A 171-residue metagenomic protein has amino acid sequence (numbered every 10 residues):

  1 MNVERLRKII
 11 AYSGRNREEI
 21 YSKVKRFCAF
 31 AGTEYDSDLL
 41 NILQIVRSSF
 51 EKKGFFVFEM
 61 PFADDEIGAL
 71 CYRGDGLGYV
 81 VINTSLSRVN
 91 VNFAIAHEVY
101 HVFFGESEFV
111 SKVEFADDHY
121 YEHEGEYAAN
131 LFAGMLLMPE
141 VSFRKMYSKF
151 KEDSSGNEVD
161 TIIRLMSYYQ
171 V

Functional and structural regions predicted by a protein language model:
M1-V171: Short juxta-domain linker segments that transition from a proline/glycine-rich, charged coil into a short amphipathic
